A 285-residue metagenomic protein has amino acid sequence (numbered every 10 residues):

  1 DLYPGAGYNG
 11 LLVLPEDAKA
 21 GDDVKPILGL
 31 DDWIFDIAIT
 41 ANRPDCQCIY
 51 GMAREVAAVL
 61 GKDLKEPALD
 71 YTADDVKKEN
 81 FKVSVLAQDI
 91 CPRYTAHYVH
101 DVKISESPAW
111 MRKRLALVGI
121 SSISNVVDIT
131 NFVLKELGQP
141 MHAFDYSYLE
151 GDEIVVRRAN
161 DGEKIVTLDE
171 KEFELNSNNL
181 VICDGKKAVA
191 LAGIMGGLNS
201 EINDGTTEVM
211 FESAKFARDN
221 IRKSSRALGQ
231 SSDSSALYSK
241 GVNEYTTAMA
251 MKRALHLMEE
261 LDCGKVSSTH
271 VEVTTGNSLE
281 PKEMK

Functional and structural regions predicted by a protein language model:
D1-A73, M210, R226-G229, D233 (+3 more regions): Phosphate-backbone binding interfaces of nucleic-acid-interacting proteins
D1-Y3, T40-P44, R54, Y71 (+10 more regions): Short, glycine-/Ser/Thr-/acidic-enriched flexible segments
A20-I39, K78-L117, I221-Y238, K282-K285: Residues forming anionic-ligand binding surfaces in small-molecule and nucleic-acid pockets of primarily soluble enzymes
A41-V59, G119-D145, K186-T206, T247 (+1 more regions): Conserved phosphate/anionic-ligand binding catalytic regions in large, soluble enzymes, centered on
D63-T72, S122-V127, M258-V271: Flexible, glycine/charged-enriched surface loops at secondary-structure junctions
K113, L117, T130-N199: Conserved mixed alpha/beta core segments that line enzyme active sites in large multi-domain catalysts
N199-R253, D262: Glycine-rich, small/acidic residue-mixed loop/short-helix segments
V271-K285: Noncatalytic alpha-helical scaffolds and linker/capping helices
